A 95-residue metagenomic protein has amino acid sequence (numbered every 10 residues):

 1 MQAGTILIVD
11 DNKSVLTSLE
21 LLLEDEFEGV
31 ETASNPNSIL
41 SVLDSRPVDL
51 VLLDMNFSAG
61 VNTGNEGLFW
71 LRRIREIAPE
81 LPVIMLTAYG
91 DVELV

Functional and structural regions predicted by a protein language model:
M1-L7, K13, E20, N37: Non-catalytic signal-transmission and effector/linker regions of two-component phosphorelay proteins
N12, N56-V61, P82: The short loop immediately C-terminal to the conserved phospho-acceptor aspartate in CheY-like receiver
K13-E31: Two-component/phosphorelay signaling modules centered on CheY-like receiver
T32-L50, A59: Acidic, metal-coordinating helix/loop segments flanking the phosphotransfer/catalytic sites of two-component signaling
G60-E80: Short amphipathic alpha-helix used as the core "switch/output" element in two-component signaling
E66, D91-L94: Alpha4-beta5-alpha5 switch/output surface of CheY-like receiver
I77, Y89-G90: Short, conserved "switch-loop" micro-motifs in signal-transduction and mechanochemical regulators
